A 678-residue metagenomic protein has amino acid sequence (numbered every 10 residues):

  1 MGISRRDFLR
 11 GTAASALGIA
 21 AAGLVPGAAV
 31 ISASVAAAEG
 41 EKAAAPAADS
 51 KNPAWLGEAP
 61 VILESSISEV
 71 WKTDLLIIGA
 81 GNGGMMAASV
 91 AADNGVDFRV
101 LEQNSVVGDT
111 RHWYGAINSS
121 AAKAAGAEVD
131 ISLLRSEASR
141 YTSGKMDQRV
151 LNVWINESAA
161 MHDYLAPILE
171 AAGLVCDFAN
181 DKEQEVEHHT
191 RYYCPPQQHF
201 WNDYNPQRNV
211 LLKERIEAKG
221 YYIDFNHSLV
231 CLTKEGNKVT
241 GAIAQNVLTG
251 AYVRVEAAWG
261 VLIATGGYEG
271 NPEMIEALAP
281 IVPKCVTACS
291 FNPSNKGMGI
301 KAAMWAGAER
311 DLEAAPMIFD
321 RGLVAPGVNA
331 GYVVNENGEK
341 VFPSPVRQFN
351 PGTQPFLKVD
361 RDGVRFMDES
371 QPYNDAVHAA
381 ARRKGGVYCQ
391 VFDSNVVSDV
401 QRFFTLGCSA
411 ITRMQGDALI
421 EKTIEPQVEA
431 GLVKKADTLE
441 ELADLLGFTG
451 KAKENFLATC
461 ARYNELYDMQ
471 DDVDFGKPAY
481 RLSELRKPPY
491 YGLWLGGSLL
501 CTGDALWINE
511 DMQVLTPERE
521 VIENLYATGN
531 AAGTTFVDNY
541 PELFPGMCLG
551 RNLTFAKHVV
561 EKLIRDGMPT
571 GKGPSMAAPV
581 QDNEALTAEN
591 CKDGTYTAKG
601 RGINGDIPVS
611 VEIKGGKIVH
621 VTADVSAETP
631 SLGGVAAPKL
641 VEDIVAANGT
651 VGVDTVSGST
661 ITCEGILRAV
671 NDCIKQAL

Functional and structural regions predicted by a protein language model:
G2-D74: Extreme N-terminal leader/targeting segments of oxidoreductases
G11-A14, G40-G57, I62-E64, Q103-Y222 (+3 more regions): Conserved N-terminal/central alpha/beta ligand/cofactor-binding core
W71-T73, G250-G260: Core beta-strand elements of the Rossmann-like FAD/NAD(P) dinucleotide-binding domain in flavoenzyme oxidoreductases
N156-Y252, P272-E273, L323, Y332-E336 (+1 more regions): Conserved redox-cofactor binding core of oxidoreductases
E256-G327, E542-P545, L549-H558: Glycine-rich loop(s) and the adjacent beta-strand/alpha-helix scaffold that form part
I300-A302, A306-F448: An anion/pyrophosphate-binding glycine-rich loop and adjacent beta-alpha core in soluble alpha-beta enzymes
E454-N539, H620-S626: A glycine-rich dinucleotide-binding beta-alpha-beta segment and adjacent secondary-structure elements that constitute
A588-L678: Active-site- and interface-proximal helix/loop "cap" or "latch" segments in soluble metabolic and energy-transducing
